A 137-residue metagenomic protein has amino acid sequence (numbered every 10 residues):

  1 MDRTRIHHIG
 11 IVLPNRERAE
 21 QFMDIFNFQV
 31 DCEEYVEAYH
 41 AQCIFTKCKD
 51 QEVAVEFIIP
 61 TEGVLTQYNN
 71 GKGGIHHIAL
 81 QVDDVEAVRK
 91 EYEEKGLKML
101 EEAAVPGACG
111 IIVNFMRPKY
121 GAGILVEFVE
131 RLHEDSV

Functional and structural regions predicted by a protein language model:
M1-D2, Y35, I44-K47, V55 (+1 more regions): Vicinal oxygen chelate
M1-Y39: Long, hydrophobic N-terminal alpha-helical segment
I6, A38, T61-N70, G74-H76 (+3 more regions): A cross-kingdom feature marking solvent-exposed beta-strand/loop segments within repeated, beta-rich binding/scaffold
I6-L13, M23, T46, V53-I58 (+3 more regions): Short, structured motif recognition centered on aromatic/hydrophobic residues
I6-P14, I44-K49, T66-E91: Vicinal oxygen chelate
N15-F28, I59-L65, R89, I124-F128: Short N-terminal helix-initiation segments at or just after the protein's N-terminus
R16, K49-Q51, T61-E62, D83 (+2 more regions): Short loop segments at secondary-structure junctions
P60, I78-V85, A104, R131: Beta-hairpin (beta-strand-turn-beta-strand) motif
